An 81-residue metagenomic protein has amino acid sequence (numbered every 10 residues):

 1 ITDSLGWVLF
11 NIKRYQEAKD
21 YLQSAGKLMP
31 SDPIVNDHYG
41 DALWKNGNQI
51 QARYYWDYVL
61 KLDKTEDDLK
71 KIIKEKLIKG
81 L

Functional and structural regions predicted by a protein language model:
S4, H38, I72-K76: Canonical tetratricopeptide repeat
